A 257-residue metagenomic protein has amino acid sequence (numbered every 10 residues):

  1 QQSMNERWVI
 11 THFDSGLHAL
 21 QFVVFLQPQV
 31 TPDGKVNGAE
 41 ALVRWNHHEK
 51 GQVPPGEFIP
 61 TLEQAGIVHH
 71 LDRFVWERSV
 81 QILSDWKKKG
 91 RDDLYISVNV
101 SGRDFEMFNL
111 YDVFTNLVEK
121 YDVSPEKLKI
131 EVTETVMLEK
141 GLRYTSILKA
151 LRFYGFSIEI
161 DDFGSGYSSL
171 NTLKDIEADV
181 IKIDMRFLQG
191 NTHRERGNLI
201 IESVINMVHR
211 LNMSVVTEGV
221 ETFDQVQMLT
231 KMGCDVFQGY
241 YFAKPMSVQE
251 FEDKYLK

Functional and structural regions predicted by a protein language model:
Q1-Q2, P32, H48-K50, S101-F108 (+2 more regions): EAL-family c-di-GMP phosphodiesterase catalytic domain
N5-T61, N99, I160, T217 (+1 more regions): Active-site core of bacterial EAL-family cyclic-dinucleotide phosphodiesterase domains
T31-E40, I67-Y144, G219: Catalytic core of bacterial c-di-GMP phosphodiesterases, primarily the EAL and HD-GYP domains, capturing alpha-helical
A41, E57, T61-L62, V75-L83 (+4 more regions): Structural preference for long, well-ordered alpha-helical segments in enzyme cores
G56-P60, H69, K149, N198: Conserved long alpha-helical elements within nucleotide-processing catalytic cores of c-di-GMP signaling and class III
